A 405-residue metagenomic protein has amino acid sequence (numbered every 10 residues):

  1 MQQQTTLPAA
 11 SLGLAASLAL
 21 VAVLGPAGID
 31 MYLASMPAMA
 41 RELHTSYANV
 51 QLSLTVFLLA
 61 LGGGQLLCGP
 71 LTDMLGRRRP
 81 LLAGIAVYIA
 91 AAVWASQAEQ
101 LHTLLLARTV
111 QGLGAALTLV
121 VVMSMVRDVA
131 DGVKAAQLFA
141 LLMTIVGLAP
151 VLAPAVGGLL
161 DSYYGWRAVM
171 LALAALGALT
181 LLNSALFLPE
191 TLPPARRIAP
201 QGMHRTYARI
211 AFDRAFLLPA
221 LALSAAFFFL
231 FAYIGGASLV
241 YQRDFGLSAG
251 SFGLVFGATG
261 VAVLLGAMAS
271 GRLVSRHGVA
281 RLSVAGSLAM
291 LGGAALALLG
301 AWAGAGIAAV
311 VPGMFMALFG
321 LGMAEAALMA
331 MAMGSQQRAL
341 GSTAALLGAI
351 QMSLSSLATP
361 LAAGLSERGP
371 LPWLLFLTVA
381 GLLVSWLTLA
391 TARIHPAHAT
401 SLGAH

Functional and structural regions predicted by a protein language model:
Q2-L7, P189-A220: Juxtamembrane intracellular "pre-TM" segments in multi-pass secondary transporters
E42-H44, G76, Q97-T103, G114 (+2 more regions): Helix-breaking motifs and short loop linkers at transmembrane-helix boundaries and internal kinks in secondary membrane
G63-H102: Conserved MFS/SLC helix-loop-helix module at the cytosolic interface between two early adjacent transmembrane helices
Q65-G76, G266-V279: Helix-to-loop junctions at the C-terminal end of transmembrane segments in multipass secondary transporters
V87-W94, H102-V110, A308-M316: Paired small-residue
T103, G132-V133, A140-L186: Helix-loop-helix hairpin linking two adjacent transmembrane segments in secondary transporters
A107-L148: Cytoplasmic helix-loop-helix junction between adjacent transmembrane helices in 12-TM secondary transporters
M331-E367, L377: A late C-terminal transmembrane helix in Major Facilitator Superfamily
